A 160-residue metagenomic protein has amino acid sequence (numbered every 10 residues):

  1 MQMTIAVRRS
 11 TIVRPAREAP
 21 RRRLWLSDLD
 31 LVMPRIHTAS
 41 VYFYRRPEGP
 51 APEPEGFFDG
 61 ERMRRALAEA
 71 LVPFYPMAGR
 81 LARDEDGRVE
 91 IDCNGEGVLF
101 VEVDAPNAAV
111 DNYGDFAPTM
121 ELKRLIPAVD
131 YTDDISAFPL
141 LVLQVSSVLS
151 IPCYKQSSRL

Functional and structural regions predicted by a protein language model:
M1-L160: Non-catalytic N-terminal regions of enzymes
